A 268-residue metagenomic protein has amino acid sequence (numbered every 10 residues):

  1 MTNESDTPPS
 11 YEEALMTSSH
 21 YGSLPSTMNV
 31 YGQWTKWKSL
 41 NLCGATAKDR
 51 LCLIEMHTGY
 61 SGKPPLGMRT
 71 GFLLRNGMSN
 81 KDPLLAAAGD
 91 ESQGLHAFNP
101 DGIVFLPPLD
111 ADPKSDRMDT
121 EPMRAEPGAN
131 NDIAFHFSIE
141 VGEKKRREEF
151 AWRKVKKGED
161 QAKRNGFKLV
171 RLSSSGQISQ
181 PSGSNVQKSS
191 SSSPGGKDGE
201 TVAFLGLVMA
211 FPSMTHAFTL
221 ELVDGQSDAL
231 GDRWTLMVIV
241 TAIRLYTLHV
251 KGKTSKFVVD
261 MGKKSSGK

Functional and structural regions predicted by a protein language model:
T2-T254, V258: Cationic, beta-structured binding surfaces that engage anionic biopolymers and membranes
N3, S265-K268: A positional/structural detector of protein chain ends, strongest at the extreme C-terminus and weakly at the extreme
